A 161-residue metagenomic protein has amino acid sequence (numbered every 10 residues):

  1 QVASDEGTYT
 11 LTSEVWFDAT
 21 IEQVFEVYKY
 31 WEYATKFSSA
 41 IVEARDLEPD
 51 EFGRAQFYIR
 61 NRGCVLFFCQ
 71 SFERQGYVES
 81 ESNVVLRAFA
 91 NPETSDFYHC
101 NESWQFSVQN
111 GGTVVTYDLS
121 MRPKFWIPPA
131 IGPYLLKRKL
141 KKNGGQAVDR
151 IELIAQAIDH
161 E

Functional and structural regions predicted by a protein language model:
Q1-F52, G145: Hydrophobic ligand-binding cavity/cleft-lining segments
V2, Q56-C64, R87-E93: Short beta-strand segments that buttress and anchor functional surface loops
E6-T10, F52-Q56, N83-V85, N110-V114: A generic structural signal for beta-strand entry/edge sites
T12-V15, A44-D46, S71-E79, N101-V108: Hydrophobic/aromatic beta-strand elements that line small-molecule binding cavities or substrate pockets in beta-rich
F17-I21, N61-V65, V78-S82, T94-D96 (+2 more regions): Beta-strand elements of well-folded, non-transmembrane domains
Y33-S71, E79-S80: Mid-length scaffold segments of soluble, non-membrane domains
N91-R138, K142: Beta-strand/loop substructures that line and gate deep hydrophobic ligand-binding cavities in soluble
E152-E161: Short, highly charged C-terminal tails/helix-capping segments
